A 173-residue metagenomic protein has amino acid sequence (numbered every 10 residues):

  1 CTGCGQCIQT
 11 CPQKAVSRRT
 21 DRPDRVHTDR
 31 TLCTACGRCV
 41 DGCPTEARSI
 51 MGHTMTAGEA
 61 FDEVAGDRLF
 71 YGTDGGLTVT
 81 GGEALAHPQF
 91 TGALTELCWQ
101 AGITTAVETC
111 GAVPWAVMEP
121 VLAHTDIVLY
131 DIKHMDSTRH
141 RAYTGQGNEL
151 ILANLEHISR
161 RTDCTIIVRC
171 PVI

Functional and structural regions predicted by a protein language model:
Q6-H27, R38-H53: Iron-sulfur cluster-binding cysteine motifs and their immediate structural context in ferredoxin-like electron-transfer
R18, T28, H140, T144: Short clusters of hydrophobic/aromatic residues that line enzyme substrate/ligand-binding pockets
G58-I173: Conserved AdoMet/S-adenosylmethionine-binding subsite of the radical SAM
